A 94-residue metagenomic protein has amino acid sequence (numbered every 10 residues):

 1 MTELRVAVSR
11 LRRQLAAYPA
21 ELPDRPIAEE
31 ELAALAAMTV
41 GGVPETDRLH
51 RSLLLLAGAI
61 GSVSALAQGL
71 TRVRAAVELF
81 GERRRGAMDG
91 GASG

Functional and structural regions predicted by a protein language model:
M1-S62, A76-G94: Short amphipathic alpha-helical segments that predominantly mediate membrane engagement
